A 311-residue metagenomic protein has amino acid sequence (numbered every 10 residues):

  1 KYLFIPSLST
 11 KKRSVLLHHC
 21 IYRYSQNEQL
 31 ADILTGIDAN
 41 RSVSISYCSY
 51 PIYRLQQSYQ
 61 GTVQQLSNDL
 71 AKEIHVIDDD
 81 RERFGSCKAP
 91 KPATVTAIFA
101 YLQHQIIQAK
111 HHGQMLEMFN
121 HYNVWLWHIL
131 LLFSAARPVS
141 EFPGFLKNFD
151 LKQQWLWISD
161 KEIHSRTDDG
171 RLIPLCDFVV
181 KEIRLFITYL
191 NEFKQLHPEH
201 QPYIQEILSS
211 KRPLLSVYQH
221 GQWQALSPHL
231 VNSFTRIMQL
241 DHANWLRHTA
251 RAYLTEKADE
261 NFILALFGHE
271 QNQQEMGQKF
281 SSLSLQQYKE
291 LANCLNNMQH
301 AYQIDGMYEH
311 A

Functional and structural regions predicted by a protein language model:
K1-I33, I37-R41, H112-M118, S134 (+1 more regions): Short, basic (Lys/Arg/His-rich) helix/loop patches that form interaction surfaces in the mid-to-C-terminal regions
K1-P6, P90-L102, P174-L240: Active-site/catalytic core of tyrosine-dependent DNA strand-transfer enzymes
K12-S14, P92-P138, W245-R247: Basic, Lys/Arg- and aromatic-enriched nucleic-acid-binding interface segment
E28-I33, L126-L156, D259-A265: Short, charged phosphate-coordinating catalytic segments
L34-S67, F84-V95, E260, F267-Y308: Catalytic-site neighborhood detector that most strongly recognizes the C-terminal catalytic loop/helix of tyrosine
S42, A100-H112, N123, G144-T188: Conserved tyrosine-mediated DNA breakage-rejoining catalytic core shared by Y-recombinases
D80-G85, L132: Preference for solvent-exposed, low-hydrophobicity sequence contexts
Y101, Y189, S233, Y253 (+3 more regions): Charge-rich, solvent-exposed alpha-helical interaction surfaces
